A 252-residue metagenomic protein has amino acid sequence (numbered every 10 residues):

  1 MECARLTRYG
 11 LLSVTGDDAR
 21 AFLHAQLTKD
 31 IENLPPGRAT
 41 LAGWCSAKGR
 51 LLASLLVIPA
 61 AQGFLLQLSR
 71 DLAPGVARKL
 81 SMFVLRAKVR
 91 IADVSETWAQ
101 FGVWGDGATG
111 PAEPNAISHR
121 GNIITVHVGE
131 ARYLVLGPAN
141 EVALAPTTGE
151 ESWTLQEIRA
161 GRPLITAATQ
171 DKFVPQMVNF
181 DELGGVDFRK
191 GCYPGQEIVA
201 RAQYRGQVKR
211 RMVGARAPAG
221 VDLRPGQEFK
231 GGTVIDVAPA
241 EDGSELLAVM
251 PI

Functional and structural regions predicted by a protein language model:
M1-S54, A61: Acidic, proline/glycine-enriched N-terminal capping motif
E2-R5, G10-L11, L56-A160: Acidic, low-complexity central loop/insert segments
H24-E32, P74, R78-R86, Y204: Short, intrinsically disordered, mixed-charge
R38-S54, L85-A87, A116-I123, V199 (+1 more regions): Short amphipathic beta-strand starts and helix->beta connectors
G43, D106-H119, P218-G232: Short amphipathic alpha-helix segments
E150, Q156-D181, D222: Short, conserved active-site entrance elements at the starts or edges of catalytic domains
V178-V186, A200-I252: Glycine-rich, small/acidic residue-mixed loop/short-helix segments
